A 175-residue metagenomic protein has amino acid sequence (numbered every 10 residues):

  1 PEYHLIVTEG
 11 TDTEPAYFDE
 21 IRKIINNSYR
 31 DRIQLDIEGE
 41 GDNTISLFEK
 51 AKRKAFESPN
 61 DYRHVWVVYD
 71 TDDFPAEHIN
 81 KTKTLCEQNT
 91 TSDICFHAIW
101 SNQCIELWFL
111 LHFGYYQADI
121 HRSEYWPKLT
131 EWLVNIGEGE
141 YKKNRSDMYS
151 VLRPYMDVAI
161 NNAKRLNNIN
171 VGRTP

Functional and structural regions predicted by a protein language model:
P1-Y3, P15, D19-E38, I45 (+2 more regions): C-terminal accessory helical subdomains adjacent to catalytic cores in phosphodiester- and nucleotide-handling enzymes
L5-E9: Short hydrophobic beta-strand that contains or immediately precedes a catalytic carboxylate
G10-E14: Short acidic, Gly/Ser-rich segments with clustered Asp/Glu that frequently serve as metal-coordination loops in enzyme
